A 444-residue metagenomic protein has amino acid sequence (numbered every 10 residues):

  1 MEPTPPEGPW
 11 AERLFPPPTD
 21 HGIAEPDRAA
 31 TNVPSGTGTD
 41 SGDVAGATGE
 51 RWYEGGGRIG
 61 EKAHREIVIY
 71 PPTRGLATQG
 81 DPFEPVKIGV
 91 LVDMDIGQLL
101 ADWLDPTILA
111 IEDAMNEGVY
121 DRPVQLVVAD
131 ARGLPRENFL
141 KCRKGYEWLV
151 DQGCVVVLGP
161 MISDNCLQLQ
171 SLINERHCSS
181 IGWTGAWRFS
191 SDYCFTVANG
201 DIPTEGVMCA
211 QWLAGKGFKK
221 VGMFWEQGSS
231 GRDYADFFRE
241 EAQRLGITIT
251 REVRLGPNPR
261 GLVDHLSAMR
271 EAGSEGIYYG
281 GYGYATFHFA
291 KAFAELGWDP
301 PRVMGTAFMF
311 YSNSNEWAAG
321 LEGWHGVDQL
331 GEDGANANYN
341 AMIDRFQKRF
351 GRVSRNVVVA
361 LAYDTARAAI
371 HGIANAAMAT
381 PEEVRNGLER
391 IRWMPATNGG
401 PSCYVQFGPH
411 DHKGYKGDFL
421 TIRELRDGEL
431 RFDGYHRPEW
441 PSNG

Functional and structural regions predicted by a protein language model:
M1-G444: Extracytosolic ligand-binding ectodomains
